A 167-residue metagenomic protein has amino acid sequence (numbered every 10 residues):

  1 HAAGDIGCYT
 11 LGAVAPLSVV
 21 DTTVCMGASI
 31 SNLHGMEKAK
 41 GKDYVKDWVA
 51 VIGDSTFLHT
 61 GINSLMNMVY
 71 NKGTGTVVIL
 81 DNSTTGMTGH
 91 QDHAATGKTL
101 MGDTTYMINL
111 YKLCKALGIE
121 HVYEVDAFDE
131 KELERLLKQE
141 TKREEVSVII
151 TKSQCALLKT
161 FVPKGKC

Functional and structural regions predicted by a protein language model:
H1-V14, H59: Cofactor-pocket helix-loop regions in the catalytic cores of large enzyme subunits
I6-T10, T85, K152-L157: Functionally engaged cysteine thiol sites
A13-V148, T160-F161: Thiamine diphosphate
Q154-C167: Cys/His-rich short segments
